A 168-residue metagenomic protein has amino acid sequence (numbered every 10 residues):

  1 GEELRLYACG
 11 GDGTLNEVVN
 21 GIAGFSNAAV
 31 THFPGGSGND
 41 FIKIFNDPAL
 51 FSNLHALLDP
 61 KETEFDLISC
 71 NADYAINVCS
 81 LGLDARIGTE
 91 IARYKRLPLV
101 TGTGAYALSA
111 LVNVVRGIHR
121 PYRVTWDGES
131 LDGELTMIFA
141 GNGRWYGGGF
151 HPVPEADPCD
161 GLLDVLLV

Functional and structural regions predicted by a protein language model:
G1-C9, T14-G24, F51-S52: ATP/NTP phosphate-donor binding region
G10-G11, F33, C79, V168: Small/polar loops that bind or transfer phosphate-bearing groups
D12-L15, P34, I87, I138 (+1 more regions): Hydrophobic structural packing positions in well-ordered secondary structure
G13, G82, W145: Short alpha-helical
N16, F41, G148: Glycine/Thr-rich phosphate-binding loops of Rossmann-like dinucleotide-binding domains
V19-I22, K43-F45, H151-P152: Short amphipathic alpha-helical segments
G24-T136: Catalytic core of DAGKc-family lipid kinases
W126-E129, E134-V168: Internal anion-binding site segments
